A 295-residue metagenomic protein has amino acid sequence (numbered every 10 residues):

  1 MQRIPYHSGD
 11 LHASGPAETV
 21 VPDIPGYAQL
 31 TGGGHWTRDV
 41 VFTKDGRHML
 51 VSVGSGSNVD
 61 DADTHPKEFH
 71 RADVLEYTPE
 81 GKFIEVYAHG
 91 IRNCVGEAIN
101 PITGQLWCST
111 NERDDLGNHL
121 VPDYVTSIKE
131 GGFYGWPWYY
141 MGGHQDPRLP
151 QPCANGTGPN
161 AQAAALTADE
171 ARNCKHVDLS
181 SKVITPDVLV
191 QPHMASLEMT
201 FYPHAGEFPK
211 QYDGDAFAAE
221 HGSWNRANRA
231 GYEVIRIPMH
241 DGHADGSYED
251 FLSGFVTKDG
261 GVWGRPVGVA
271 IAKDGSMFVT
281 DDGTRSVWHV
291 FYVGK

Functional and structural regions predicted by a protein language model:
M1, R113, T284-R285: Loop/turn residues immediately N-terminal
M1-D45, S57: Asp-box/WD-like beta-propeller blade repeats and closely related beta-sheet repeat scaffolds
A13, D23-I24, Q29-G34, K67-H70 (+4 more regions): Conserved loop/turn at the beginning of each blade in beta-propeller domains
T19-P22, V86, D250: Conserved beta-strand positions that form and line the central face of beta-propeller blades
T37, G56-V59, F69-A72, P79-E80 (+4 more regions): Beta-propeller domain segments
D45-R47, T103-G104, D213-G214, D274-G275: Short coil/turn segments that connect the beta-strands within blades of beta-propeller domains
V51, C108, A218, V279-T280: Conserved beta-strand element within WD40/beta-propeller blades
A270-K295: Blade-level signature of beta-propeller repeat domains, shared across WD40, Kelch, NHL, RCC1 and BNR/Asp-box propellers
